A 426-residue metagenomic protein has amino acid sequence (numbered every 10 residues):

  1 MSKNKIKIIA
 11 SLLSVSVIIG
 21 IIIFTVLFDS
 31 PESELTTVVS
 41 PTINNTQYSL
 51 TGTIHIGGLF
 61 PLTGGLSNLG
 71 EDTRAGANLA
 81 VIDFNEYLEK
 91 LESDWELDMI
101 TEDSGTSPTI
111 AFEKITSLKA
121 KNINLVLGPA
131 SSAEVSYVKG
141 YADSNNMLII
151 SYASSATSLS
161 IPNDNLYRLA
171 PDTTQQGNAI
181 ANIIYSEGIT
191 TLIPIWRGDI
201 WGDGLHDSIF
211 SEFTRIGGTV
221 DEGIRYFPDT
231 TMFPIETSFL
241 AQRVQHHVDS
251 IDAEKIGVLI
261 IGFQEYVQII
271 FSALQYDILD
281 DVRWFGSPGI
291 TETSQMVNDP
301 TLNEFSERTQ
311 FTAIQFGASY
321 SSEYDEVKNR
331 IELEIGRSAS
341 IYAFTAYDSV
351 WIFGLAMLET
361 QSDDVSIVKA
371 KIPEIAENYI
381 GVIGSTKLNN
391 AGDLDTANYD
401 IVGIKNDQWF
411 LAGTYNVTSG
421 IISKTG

Functional and structural regions predicted by a protein language model:
M1-T46, G426: Secretory targeting signatures
L35-N45, N68-A75, Y87-I161, L169 (+4 more regions): Beta-alpha junction/loop-to-helix N-cap segments that form part of ligand/metal-binding clefts
N45-N78, E102-P108, S131, G198 (+2 more regions): Extracytoplasmic "Venus flytrap"
L69-L88, I110, Q176-A179, I200-V220 (+1 more regions): Short, solvent-exposed amphipathic alpha-helices that sit in or adjacent to ligand/effector-binding or catalytic
L118-A130, I150-Y152, T191-W196, I251-E265 (+4 more regions): Periplasmic-binding protein-like
A156-S158, N163-Q275, G317-S322, E326: Extracellular/periplasmic Venus flytrap/periplasmic-binding protein
S272-Y347, L358, I422: Extracellular/periplasmic periplasmic-binding protein-like sensory domains
R330-A343, G354-L411: Segments of small-molecule ligand-sensing domains
